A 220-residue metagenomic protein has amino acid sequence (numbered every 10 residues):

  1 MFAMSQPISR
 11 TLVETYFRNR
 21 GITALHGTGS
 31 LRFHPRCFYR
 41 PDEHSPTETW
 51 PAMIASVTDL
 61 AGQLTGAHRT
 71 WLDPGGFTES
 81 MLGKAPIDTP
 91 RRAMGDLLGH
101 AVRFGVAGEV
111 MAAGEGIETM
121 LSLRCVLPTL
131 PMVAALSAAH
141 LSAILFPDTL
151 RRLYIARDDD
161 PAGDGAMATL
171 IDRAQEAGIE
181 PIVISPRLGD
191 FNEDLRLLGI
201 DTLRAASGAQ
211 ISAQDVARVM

Functional and structural regions predicted by a protein language model:
M1-F2, W71, A174: Tryptophan-centered motif/residue detector
M1-M53, T58-A61, Q210-M220: TOPRIM metal-binding catalytic domain and adjacent DNA-binding surface shared by DnaG-type primases
F17, P74-G83, P181-L188: Short secondary-structure transition/capping segments
G27, G66, I182-I184: A structural signal for short, well-ordered beta-strand segments and their strand-loop junctions that often border
L31, V102, F191: Short clusters of hydrophobic/aromatic residues that line enzyme substrate/ligand-binding pockets
P41-D148: Phosphate-handling DNA/RNA-contact segment within nucleic-acid enzymes
G108-A112, I117-M220: TOPRIM fold recognition
